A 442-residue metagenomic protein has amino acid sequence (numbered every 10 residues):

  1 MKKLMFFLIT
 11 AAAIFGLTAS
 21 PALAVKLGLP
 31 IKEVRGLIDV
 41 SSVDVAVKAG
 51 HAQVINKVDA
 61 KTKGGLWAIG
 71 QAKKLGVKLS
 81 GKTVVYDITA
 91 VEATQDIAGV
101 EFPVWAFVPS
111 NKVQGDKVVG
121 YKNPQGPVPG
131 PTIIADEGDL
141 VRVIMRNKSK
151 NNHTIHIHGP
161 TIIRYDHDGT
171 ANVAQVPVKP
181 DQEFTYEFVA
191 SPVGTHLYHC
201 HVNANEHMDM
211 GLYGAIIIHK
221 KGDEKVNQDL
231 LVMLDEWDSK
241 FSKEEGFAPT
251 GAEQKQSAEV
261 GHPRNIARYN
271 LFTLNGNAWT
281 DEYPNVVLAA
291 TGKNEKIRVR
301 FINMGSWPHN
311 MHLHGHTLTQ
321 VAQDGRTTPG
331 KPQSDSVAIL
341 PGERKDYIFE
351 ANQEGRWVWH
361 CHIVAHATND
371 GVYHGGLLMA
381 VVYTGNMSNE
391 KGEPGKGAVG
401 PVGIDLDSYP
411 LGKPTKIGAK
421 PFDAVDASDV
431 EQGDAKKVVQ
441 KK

Functional and structural regions predicted by a protein language model:
M1-L4: Positively charged n-region of N-terminal signal peptides that target proteins for export
I14-A24: Sec/Tat signal peptide C-region and signal peptidase I cleavage site
A24-H153, G159-Y165, V173-P177, S257-I297 (+2 more regions): N-terminal, post-signal-peptide metal-ligating segments of extracellular/periplasmic oxidoreductases, dominated by
A93-I218, R300, S306-L340, V358-V381: Histidine- and aromatic-enriched segments that form or immediately flank copper-ligand environments
I216-G222, L234, V381-G385: Interdomain boundary/hinge segments at the C-termini of tandem beta-sandwich modules
L231-F241, E245-T319, P341-D346: Surface-exposed interaction/gating patches
N352: A motif-centric signal for short, conserved binding hotspots located in accessible loops or intrinsically disordered
G355: Histidine/acidic residue-rich metal-binding segments in metalloenzymes
